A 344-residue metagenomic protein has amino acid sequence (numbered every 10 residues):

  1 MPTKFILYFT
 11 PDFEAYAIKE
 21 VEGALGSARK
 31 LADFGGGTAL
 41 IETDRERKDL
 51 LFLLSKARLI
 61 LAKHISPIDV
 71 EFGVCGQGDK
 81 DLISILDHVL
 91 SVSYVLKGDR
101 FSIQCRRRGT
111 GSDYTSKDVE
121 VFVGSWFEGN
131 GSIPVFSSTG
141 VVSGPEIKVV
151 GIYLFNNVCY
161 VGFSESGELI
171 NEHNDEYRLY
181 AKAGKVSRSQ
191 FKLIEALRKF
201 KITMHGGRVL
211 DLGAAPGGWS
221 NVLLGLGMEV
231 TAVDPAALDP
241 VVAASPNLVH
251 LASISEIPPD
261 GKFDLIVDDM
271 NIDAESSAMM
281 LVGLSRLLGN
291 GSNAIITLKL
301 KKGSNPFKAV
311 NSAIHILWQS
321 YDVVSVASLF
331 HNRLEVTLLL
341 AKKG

Functional and structural regions predicted by a protein language model:
M1-G344: SAM-dependent transferase fold signal centered on methyltransferase-like domains, encompassing both Class I
